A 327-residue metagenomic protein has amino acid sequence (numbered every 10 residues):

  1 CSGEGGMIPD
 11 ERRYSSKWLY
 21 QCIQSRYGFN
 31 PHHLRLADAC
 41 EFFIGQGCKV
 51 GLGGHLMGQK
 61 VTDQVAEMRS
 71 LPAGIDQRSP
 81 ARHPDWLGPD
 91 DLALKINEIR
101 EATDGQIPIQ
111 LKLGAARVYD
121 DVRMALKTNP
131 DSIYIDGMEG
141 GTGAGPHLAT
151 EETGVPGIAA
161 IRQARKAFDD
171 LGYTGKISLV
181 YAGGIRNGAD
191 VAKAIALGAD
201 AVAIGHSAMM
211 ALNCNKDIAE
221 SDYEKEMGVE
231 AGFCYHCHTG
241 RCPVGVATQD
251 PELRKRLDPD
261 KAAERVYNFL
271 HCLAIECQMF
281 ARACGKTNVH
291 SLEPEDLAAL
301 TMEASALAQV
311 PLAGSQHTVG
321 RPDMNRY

Functional and structural regions predicted by a protein language model:
C1, T174-I177, A203-G205, R282-L292: Acidic/polar loop patches that form or flank catalytic/metal-binding clefts of enzymes that bind anionic ligands
C1-E98, A102, Q106-L126: Active-site-facing alpha/beta catalytic cores
G6-R13, T128, S132, D136 (+1 more regions): Terminal amphipathic helices with adjacent charged low-complexity linkers/tails
R26, C48, M68, K95 (+10 more regions): Change "in soluble alpha/beta enzymes" to "in soluble alpha/beta proteins
G28-L34, E41, Q46-L52, E226-N268 (+1 more regions): Extended, intrinsically disordered, low-complexity segments
A37-A39, P130, A199, K286: A structural motif
H83-R254: Glycine-rich phosphate/ribose-binding loops and adjacent secondary-structure elements that form binding surfaces
D250-Y327: C-terminal extensions of enzymes
